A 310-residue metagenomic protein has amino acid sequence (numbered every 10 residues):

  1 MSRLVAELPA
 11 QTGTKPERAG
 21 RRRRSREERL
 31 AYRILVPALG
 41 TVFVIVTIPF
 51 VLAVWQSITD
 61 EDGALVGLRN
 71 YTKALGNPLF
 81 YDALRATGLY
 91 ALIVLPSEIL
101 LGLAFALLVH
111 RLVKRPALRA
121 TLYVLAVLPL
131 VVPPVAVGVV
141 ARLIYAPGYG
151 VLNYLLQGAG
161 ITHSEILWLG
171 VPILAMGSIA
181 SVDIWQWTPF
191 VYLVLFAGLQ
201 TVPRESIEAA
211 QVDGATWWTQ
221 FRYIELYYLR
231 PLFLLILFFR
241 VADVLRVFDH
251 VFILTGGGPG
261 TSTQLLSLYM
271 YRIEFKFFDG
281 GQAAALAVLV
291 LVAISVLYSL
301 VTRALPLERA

Functional and structural regions predicted by a protein language model:
M1-R26: Short, Lys/Arg-rich, polar N-terminal cytosolic tail immediately upstream of the first transmembrane signal-anchor
L30-A310: A structural signal for multi-pass alpha-helical bundles of membrane permease subunits that mediate small-molecule
